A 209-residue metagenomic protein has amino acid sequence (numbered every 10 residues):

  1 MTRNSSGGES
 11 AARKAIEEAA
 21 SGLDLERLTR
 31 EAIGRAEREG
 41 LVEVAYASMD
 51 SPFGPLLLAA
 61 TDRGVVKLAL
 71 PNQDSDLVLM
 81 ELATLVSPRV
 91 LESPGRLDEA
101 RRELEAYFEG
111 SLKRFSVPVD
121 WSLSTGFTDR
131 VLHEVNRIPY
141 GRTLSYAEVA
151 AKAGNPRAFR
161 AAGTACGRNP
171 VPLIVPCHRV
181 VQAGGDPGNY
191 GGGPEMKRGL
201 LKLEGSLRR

Functional and structural regions predicted by a protein language model:
M1-R157, L203-R209: Basic nucleic-acid-binding alpha-helical/helix-turn surface characteristic of O6-alkylguanine DNA
R157-G199: Short glycine/serine-rich loop segments
